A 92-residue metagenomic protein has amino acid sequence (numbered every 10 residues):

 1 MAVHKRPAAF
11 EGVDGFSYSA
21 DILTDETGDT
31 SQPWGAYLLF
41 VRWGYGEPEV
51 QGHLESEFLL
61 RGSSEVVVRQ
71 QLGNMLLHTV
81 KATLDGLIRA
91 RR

Functional and structural regions predicted by a protein language model:
M1-A20: Negatively charged, low-complexity tracts enriched in Asp/Glu with abundant Ser/Thr
M1-R6, D25, P33-G35, H78-T79: Generic detector of short, locally flexible boundary/turn motifs and exposed helical patches
A2-P7, E49-Q51, D85: Long protein-protein interaction modules used by eukaryotic assembly/scaffold proteins
V3, V13, V41, V50 (+2 more regions): Extended aliphatic helical segments
F10-V13, P48, E57, A90: Charge-rich alpha-helical segments
D21-L59: A short, structured beta-strand/loop element
G52-R92: Acidic, low-complexity intrinsically disordered segments
